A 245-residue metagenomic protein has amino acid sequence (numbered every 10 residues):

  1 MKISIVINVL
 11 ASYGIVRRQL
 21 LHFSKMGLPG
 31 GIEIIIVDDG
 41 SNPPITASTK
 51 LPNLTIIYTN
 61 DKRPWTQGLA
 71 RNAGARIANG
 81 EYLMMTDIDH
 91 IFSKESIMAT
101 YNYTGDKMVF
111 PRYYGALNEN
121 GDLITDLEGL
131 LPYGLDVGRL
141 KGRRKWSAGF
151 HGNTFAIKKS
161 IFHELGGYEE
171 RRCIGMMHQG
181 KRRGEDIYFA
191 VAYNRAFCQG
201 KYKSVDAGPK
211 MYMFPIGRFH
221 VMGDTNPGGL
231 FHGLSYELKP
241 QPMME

Functional and structural regions predicted by a protein language model:
S12-M26: Short, well-formed alpha-helical segments that are part of the catalytic scaffolds of diverse glycosyltransferases
V37-A47, D87-H90: A conserved acidic beta->alpha catalytic loop
D61-A78: Glycine-rich, basic loop-to-helix element that forms the pyrophosphate-binding segment of sugar-nucleotide handling
L83: Short aromatic/hydrophobic "clamp" motif used to bind/position activated sugar donors
H90-N102: Acidic donor-binding/catalytic loop of UDP-sugar-dependent glycosyltransferases, especially processive GT2
V109-D126: Short beta-strand-to-loop element that shapes/binds the nucleotide-sugar donor at the catalytic cleft/hinge
V137-I157: A recurrent flexible, glycine/aromatic-enriched loop bordering the glycosyltransferase active site that acts as
M176-E245: C-terminal catalytic/acceptor-binding lobe
